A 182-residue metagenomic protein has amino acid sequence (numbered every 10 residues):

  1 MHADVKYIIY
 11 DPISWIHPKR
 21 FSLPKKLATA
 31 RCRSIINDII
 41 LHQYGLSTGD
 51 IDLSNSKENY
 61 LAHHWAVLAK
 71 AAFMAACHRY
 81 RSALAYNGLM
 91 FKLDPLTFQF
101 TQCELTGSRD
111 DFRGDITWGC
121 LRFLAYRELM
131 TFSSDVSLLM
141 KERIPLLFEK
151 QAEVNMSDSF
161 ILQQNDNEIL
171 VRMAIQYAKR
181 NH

Functional and structural regions predicted by a protein language model:
M1-H182: General marker for long, soluble alpha-helical cores
